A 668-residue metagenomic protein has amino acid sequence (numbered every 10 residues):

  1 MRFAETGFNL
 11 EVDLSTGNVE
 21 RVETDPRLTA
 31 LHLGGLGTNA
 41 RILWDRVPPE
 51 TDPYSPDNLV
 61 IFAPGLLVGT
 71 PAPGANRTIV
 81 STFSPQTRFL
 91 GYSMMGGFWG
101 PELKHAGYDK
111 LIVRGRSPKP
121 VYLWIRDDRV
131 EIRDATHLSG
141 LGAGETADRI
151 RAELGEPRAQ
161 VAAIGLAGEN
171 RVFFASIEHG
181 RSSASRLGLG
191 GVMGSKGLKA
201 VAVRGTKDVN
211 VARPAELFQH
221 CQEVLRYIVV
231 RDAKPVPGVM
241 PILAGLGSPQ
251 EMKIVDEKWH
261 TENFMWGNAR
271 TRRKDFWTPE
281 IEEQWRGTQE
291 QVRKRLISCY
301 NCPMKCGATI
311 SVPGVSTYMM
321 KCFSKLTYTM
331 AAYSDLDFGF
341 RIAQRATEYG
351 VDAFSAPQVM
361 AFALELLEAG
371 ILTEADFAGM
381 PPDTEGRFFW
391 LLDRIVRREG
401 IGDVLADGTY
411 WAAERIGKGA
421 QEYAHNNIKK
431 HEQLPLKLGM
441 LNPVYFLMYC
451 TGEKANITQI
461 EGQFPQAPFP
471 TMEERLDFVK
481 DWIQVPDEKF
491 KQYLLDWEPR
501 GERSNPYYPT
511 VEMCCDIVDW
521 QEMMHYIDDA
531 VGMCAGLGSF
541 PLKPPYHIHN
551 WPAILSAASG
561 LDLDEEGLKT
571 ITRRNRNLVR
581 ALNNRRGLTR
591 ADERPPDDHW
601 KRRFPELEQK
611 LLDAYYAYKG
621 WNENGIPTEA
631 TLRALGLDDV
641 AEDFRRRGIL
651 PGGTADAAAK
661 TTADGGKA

Functional and structural regions predicted by a protein language model:
M1-R186, G190, S195-V211, A215-P235 (+2 more regions): Protein-protein interaction/assembly regions in multi-subunit complexes
N76, R151, P157-A668: Extended C-terminal regions of large enzymes
